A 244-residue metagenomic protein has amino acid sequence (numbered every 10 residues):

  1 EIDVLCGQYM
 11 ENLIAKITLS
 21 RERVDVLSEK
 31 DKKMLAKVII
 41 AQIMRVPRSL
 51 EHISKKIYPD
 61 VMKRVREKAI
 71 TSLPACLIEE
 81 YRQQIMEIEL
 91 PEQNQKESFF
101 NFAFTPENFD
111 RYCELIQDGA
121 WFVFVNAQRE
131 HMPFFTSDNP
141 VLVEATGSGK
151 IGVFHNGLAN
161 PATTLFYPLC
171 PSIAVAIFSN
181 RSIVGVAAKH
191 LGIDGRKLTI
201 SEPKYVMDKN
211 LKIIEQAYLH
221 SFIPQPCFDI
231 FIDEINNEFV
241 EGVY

Functional and structural regions predicted by a protein language model:
E1-Y244: Alpha-helical structural context detector biased toward long hydrophobic helices
